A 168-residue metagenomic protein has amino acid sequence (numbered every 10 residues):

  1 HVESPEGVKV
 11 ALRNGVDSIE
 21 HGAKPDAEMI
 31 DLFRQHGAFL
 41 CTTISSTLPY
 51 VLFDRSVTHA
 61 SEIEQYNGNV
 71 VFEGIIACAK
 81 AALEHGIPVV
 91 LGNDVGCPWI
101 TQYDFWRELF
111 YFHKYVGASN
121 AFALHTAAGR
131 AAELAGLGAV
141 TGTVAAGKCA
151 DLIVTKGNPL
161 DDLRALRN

Functional and structural regions predicted by a protein language model:
H1-A77, G96-C97, V116-A118, A132-A135 (+1 more regions): Active-site core of metal-dependent hydrolases
D31, L124-H125, R164: Generic structural signal for individual residues within well-ordered alpha-helical segments across diverse proteins
A60-I63, F72-N158: His/Asp/Glu-enriched, well-ordered alpha-helical/loop segment that forms or immediately abuts the divalent-metal
D161: Small/polar (Gly/Ser/Thr/Ala-rich) solvent-exposed segments that form structured loops/beta-strands/short helices used
L166-N168: Short, compositionally biased
